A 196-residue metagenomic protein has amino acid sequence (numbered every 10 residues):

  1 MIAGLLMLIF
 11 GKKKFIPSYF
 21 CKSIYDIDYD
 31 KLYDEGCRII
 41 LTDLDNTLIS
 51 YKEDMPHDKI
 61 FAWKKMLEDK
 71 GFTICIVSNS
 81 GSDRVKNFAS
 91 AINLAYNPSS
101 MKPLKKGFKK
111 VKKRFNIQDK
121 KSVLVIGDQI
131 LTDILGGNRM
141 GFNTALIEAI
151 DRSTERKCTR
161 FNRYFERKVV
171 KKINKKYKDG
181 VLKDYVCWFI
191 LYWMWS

Functional and structural regions predicted by a protein language model:
M1-T42, E53-D54, D58-V125, Q129-S196: Asp-based, Mg2+/Mn2+-dependent phosphohydrolase catalytic module
